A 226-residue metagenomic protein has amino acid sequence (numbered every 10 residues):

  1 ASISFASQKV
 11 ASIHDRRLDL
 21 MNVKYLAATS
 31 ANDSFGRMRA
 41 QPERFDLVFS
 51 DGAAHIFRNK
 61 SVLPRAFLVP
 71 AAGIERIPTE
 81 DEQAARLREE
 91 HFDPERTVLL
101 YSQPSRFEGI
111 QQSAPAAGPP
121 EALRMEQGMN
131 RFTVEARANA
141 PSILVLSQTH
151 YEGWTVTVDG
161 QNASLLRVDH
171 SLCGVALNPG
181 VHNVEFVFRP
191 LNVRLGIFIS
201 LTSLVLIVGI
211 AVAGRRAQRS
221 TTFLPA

Functional and structural regions predicted by a protein language model:
A1-A117, E135, N139: Extracytoplasmic
K24, N32-D33, P42, L63 (+1 more regions): Active-site-proximal, structured, solvent-exposed surfaces of multi-pass membrane proteins that position macromolecular
